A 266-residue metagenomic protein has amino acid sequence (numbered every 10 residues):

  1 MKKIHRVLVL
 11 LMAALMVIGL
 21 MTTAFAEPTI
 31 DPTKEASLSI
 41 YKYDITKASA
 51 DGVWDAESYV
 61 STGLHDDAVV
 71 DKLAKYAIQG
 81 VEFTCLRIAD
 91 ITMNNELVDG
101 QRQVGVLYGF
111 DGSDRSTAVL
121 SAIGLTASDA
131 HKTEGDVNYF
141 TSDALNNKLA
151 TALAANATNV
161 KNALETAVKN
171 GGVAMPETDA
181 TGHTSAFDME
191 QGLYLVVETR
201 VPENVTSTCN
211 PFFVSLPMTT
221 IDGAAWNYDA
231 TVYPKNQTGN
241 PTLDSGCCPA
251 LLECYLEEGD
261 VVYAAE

Functional and structural regions predicted by a protein language model:
M1-E266: Solvent-exposed loop/turn and edge beta-strand elements of beta-rich ligand-binding domains
